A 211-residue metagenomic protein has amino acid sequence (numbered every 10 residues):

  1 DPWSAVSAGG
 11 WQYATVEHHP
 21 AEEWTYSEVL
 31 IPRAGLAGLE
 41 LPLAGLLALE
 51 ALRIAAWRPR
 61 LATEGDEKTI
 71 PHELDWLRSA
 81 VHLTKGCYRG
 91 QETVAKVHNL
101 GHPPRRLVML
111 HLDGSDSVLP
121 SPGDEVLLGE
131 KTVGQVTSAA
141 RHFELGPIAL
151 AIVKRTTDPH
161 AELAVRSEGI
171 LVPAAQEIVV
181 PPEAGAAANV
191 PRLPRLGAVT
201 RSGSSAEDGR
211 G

Functional and structural regions predicted by a protein language model:
D1-P59: Acidic, low-complexity central loop/insert segments
Y26-S27, A51, A62-T63, T84-C87 (+2 more regions): Conserved active-site beta-strand-loop modules that form the wall/rim of enzyme catalytic pockets and either contain
S27, G38-P42, E64-E67, R106 (+1 more regions): A short secondary-structure junction signal
R53-I54, R60-G65, P104-R105: Short acidic/glycine-rich loop or secondary-structure boundary segments that cap or lie
R53-R58, I70-E73, K96, D113-S115: A broad, low-specificity signal for short, low-complexity segments enriched in glycine/proline and polar/charged
R60-V81, G86-C87: Active-site loop ensemble at the mouth of alpha/beta enzyme cores that anchors a bound cofactor
L77-V81, Q91, A95-G211: Glycine-rich, small/acidic residue-mixed loop/short-helix segments
